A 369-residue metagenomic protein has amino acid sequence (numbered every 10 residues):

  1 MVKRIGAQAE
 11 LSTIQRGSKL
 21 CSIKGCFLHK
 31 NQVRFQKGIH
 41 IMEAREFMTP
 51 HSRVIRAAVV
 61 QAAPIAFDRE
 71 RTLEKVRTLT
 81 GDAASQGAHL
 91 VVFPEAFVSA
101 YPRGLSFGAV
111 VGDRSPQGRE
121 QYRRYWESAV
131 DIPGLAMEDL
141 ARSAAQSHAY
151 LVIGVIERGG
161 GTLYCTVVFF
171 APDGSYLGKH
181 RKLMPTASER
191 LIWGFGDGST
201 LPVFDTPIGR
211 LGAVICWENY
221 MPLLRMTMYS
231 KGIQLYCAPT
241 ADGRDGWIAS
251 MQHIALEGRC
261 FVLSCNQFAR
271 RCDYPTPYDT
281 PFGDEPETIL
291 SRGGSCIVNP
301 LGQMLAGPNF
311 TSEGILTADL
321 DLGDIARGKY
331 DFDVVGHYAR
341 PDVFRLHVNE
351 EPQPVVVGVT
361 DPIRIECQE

Functional and structural regions predicted by a protein language model:
H29-I41: Short, Lys/Arg-enriched N-terminal segments with co-localized hydrophobic residues within the first ~10-30 amino acids
M42-L90: N-terminal glycine-/serine-/threonine-rich phosphate-binding loop
E43-R45, Q267-E369: C-terminal beta-strand edge segments of enzyme domains
R69, G81-P172, D242-R244, I248-G258: Cys-nucleophile CN-hydrolase/nitrilase-fold catalytic domain and related Cys-dependent amidase chemistry that acts on
A129-E138, R142-H148, E157-Q234, P239-H253 (+2 more regions): Active-site catalytic loop in hydrolytic enzyme cores
